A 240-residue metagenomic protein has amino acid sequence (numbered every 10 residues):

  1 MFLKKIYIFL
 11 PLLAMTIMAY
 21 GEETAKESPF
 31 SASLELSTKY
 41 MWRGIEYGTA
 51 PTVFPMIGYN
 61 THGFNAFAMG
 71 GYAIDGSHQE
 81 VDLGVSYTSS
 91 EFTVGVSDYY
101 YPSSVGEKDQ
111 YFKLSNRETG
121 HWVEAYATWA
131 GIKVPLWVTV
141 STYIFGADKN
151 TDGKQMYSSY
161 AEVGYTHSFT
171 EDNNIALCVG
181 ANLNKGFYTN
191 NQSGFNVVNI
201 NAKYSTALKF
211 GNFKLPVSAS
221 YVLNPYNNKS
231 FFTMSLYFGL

Functional and structural regions predicted by a protein language model:
M1-P29: Cleavable N-terminal export/targeting peptides
E22-A73: Short glycine/proline- and aromatic-enriched beta-strand/turn motifs that initiate or cap beta-hairpins
E22-P29, G95, A130-P135, S168-I175 (+1 more regions): Short loop/turn motifs that connect adjacent beta-strands in outer-membrane beta-barrel proteins
S28, T49-V53, N60, S77-V81 (+7 more regions): Residues that define the transmembrane beta-barrel architecture of outer-membrane proteins
L34-Y40, G63-I74, V94-P102, D109-Y111 (+3 more regions): Transmembrane beta-strand segments that form the barrel wall of outer-membrane beta-barrel proteins
K113-G186: Detector for outer-membrane/organellar transmembrane beta-barrel domains, recognizing the amphipathic beta-strand
N174-F210: Outer membrane beta-barrel transmembrane domains
A202, T206-L208, N228-L240: Outer-membrane beta-barrel "beta-signal"
